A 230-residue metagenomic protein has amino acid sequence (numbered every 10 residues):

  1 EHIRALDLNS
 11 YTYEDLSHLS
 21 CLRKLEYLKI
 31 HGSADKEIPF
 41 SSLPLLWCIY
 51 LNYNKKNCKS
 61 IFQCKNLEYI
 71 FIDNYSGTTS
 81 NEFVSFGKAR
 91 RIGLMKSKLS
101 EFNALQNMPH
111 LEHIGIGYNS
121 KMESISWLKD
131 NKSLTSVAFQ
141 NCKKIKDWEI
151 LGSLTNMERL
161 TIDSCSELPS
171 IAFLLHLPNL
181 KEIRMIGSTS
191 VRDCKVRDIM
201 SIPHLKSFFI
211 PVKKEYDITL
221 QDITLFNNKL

Functional and structural regions predicted by a protein language model:
H2-D15, K24-I38, L45-F62, N66-N81 (+7 more regions): Concave beta-strand-loop units of leucine-rich repeat
